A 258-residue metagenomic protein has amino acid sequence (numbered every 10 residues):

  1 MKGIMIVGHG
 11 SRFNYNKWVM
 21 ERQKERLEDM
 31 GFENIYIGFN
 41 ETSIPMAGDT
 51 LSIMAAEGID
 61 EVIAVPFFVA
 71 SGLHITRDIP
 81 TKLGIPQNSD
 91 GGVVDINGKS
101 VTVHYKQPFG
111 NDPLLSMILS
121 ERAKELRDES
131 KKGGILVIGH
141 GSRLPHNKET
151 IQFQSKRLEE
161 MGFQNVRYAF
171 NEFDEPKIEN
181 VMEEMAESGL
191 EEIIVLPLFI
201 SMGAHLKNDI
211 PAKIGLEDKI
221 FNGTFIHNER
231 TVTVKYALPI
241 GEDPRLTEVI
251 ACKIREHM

Functional and structural regions predicted by a protein language model:
M1-M258: Active-site-proximal alpha-helix that buttresses catalytic centers in soluble enzyme cores
